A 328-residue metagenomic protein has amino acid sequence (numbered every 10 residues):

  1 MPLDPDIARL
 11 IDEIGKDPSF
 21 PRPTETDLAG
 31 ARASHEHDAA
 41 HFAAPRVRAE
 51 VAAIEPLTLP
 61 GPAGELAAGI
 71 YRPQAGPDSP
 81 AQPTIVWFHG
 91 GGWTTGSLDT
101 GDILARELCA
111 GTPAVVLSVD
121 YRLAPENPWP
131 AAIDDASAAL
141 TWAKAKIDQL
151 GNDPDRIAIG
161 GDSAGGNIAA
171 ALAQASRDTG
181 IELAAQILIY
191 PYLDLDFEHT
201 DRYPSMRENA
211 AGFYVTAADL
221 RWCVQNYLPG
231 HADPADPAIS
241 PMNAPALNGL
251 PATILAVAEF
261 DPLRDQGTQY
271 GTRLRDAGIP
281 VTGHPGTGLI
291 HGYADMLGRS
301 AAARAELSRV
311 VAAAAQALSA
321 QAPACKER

Functional and structural regions predicted by a protein language model:
M1-G76, S319-R328: A glycine/proline-hinged amphipathic helix-loop "lid/cap" segment that gates access to hydrophobic ligand pockets
A81-G91: Short beta-strand element of the alpha/beta-hydrolase
D99-V119: Short amphipathic alpha-helix adjacent to the substrate-entry channel of hydrolases
K144-I159: Gly/Ser-rich "nucleophile elbow"/oxyanion-hole loop immediately N-terminal to the catalytic nucleophile in hydrolases
G161, G165, A169: Gly/Ala-rich beta-loop-alpha elbow adjacent to hydrolase catalytic centers
Q174-A232: Hydrolase active-site cap/lid region
L255-V257: Short beta-strand/loop motif that positions the catalytic acidic residue of the alpha/beta-hydrolase fold
G298-R328: Catalytic active-site module of serine/aspartate enzymes centered on a nucleophile-bearing elbow/loop
